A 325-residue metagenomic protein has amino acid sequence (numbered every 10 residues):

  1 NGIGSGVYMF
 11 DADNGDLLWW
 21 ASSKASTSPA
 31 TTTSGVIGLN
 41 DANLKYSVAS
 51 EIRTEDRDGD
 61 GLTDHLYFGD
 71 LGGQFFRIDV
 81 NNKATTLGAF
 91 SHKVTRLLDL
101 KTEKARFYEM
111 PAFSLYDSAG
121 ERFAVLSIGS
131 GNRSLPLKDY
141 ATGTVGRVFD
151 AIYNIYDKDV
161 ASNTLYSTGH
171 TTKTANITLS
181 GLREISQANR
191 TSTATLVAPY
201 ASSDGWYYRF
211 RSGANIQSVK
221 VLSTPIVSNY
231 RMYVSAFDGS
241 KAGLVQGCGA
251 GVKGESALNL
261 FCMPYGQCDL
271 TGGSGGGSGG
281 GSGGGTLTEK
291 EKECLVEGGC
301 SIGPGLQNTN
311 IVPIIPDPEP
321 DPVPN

Functional and structural regions predicted by a protein language model:
N1-N325: Beta-propeller fold recognition
